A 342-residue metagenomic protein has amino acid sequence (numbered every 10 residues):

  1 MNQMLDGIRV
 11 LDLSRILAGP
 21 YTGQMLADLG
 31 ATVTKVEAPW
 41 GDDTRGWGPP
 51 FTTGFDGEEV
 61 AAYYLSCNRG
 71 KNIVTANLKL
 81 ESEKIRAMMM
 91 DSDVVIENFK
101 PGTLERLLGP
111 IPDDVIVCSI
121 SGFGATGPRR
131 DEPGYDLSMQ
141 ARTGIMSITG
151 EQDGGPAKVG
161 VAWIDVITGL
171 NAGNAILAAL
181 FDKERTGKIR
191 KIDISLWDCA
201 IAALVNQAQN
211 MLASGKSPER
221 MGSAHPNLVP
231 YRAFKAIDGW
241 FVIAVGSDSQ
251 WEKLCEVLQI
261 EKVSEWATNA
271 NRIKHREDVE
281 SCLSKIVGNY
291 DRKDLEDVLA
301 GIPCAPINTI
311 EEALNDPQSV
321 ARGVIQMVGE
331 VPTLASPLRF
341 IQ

Functional and structural regions predicted by a protein language model:
M1-R185: N-terminal helix-loop segment corresponding to the beta1-alpha1 unit of nucleotide/adenylate-binding folds
M1-R9, P218-E219, K235, E312-Q342: Terminal low-complexity tails and localization/encapsulation signals of metabolic enzymes
W40, F123-G124, L196-I201, D238-W240 (+2 more regions): Glycine-rich beta-alpha junction loops
G46-P50, M211-P218: Short Pro/Gly-enriched beta-strand edge/turn motifs at strand-loop
A125, D153-V161, E184-A200, E219-P226 (+1 more regions): Conserved Rossmann-fold dehydrogenase catalytic segment
G169-I189, A202-S214, C255-E261: Oxidoreductase and adenylate-handling cofactor-binding alpha/beta cores
A224, V229-C304: Aromatic-enriched alpha-helical interface/lid elements that frame and gate functional surfaces
V298-S319: Conserved PLP cofactor-binding pocket of PLP-dependent enzymes
